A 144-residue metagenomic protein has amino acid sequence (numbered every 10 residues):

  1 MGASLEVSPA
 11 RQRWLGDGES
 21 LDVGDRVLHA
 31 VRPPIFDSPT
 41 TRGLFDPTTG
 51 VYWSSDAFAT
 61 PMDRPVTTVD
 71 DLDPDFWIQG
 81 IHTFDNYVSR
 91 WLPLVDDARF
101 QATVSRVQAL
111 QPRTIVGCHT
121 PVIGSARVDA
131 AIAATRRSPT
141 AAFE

Functional and structural regions predicted by a protein language model:
M1-T41, V95, R99-T103, Q108: Metallo-beta-lactamase
G2-L5, P65-V66, V128-A130: Short amphipathic alpha-helical segments
E6-R11, D71, A133-T135: Short, hinge-like loop/turn segments at secondary-structure boundaries
G16-E19, F58, S138-A141: Short, acidic/turn-prone active-site loops that include or flank metal/cofactor- and phosphate-binding residues
P34-A126, P139: Metallo-beta-lactamase
G124-E144: Short acidic, glycine/proline-enriched helix-loop-strand junctions
